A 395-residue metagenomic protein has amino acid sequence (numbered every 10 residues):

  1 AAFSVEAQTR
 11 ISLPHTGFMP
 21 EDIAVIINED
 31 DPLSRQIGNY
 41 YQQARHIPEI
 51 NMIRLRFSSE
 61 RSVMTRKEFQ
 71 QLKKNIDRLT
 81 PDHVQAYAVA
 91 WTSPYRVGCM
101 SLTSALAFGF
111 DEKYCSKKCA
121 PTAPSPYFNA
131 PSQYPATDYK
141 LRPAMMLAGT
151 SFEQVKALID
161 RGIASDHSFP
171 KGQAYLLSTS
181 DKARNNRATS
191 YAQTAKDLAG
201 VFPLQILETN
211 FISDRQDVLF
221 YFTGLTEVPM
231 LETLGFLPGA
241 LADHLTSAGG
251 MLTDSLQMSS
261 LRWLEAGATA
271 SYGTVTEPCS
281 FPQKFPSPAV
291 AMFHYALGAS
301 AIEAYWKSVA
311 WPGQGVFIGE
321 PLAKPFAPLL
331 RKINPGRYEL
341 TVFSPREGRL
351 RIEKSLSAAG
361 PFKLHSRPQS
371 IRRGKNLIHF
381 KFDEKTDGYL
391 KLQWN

Functional and structural regions predicted by a protein language model:
Q8-T341, P345-R349, S357-A359: Cysteine-dependent hydrolase recognition
F326-N395: Low-complexity, Ser/Thr/Pro-rich intrinsically disordered linker/stalk segments at domain junctions
